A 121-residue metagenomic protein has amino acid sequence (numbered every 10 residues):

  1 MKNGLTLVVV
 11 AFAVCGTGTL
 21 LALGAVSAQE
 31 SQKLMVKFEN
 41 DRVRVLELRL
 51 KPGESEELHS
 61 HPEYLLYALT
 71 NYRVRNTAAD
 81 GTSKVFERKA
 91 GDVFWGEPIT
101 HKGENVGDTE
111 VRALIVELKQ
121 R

Functional and structural regions predicted by a protein language model:
M1-L5: Positively charged n-region of N-terminal signal peptides that target proteins for export
V8-A22: Bacterial N-terminal signal peptides
A22-G24, A28: Boundary at the C-terminal end of the N-terminal hydrophobic targeting segment
S31-S55, P62-L66, V116: A short glycine-rich, His/Asp/Glu-containing loop-to-beta-strand
S55-E56, Y72-T77, V93: Short beta-strand segments in beta-sandwich/barrel cores
H61-D80: Glycine- and acidic-residue-biased ligand/ion/polar-headgroup-sensing regions
N71, P98-K119: Ligand-binding loop in jelly-roll beta-barrel domains
T82-P98: Short acidic-glycine-tyrosine-enriched beta hairpin
